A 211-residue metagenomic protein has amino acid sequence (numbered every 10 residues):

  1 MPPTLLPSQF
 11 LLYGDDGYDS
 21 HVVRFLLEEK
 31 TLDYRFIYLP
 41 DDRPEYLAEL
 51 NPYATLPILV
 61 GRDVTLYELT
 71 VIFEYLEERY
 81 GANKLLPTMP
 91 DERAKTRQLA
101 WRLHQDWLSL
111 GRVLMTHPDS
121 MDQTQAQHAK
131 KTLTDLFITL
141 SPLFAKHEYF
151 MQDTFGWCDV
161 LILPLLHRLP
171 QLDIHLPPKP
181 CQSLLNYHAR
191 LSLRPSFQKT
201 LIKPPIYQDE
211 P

Functional and structural regions predicted by a protein language model:
M1-Q127: GST-like domain detector, emphasizing the conserved glutathione-binding G-site in the N-terminal thioredoxin-like
I37, K179, L201-I202: Residue-level detector of family-conserved "landmark" positions at structurally sensitive sites
P40, V113, Q182, P204-P205: Residue-level "edge-of-site" marker
E49, P87-T88, M151-D153, L176-P178 (+1 more regions): Generic structural "secondary-structure junction" signal
L103-L193: GST-like fold's C-terminal all-alpha helical module
S183-P211: Long hydrophobic alpha-helical segments typical of transmembrane helices together with their membrane-interfacial
